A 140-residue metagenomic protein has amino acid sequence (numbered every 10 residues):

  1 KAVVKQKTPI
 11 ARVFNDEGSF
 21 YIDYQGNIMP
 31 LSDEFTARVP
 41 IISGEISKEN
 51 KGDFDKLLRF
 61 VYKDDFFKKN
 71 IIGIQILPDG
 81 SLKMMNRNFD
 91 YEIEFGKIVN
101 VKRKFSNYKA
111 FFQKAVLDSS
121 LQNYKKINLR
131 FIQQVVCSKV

Functional and structural regions predicted by a protein language model:
K1, P40-I41, G73, K83 (+2 more regions): Generic structural signal for residues positioned in beta-strands
A2-P78: Extracytoplasmic segments of membrane-associated envelope/inner-membrane machinery
V3-K5, M85, S138: Beta-strand residues in well-ordered beta-sheet regions across diverse protein folds
A11-V13, K51, K83, I93 (+2 more regions): Intrinsically disordered, low-complexity acidic/polar segments
S19, V39, S81, E92 (+2 more regions): A residue-level signal for beta-strand positions that form part of recognition/binding surfaces within mature
S32-D33, D65, Q75, N86 (+2 more regions): Sterically constrained small-residue positions within well-ordered secondary structures of folded domains
I72-R103, Q133: Solvent-exposed helix-coil-helix hairpins and adjacent flexible coil/strand "hinge" segments
F95-V140: Extracytoplasmic/luminal low-complexity segments enriched in Pro/Gly and acidic/polar residues that act as flexible
